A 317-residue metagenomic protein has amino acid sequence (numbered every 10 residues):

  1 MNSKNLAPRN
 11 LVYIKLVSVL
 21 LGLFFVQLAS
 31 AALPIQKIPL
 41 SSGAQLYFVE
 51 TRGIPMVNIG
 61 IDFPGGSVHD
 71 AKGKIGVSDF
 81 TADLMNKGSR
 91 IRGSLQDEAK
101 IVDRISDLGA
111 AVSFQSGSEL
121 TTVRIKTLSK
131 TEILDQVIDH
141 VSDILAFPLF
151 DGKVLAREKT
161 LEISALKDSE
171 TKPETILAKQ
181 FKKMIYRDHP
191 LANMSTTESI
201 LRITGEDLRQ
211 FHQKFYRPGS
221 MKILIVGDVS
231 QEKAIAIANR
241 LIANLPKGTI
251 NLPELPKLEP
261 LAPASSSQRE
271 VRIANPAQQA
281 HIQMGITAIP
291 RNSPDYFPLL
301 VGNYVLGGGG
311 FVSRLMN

Functional and structural regions predicted by a protein language model:
M1-Y13: N-terminal secretory signal peptides that target proteins for export/translocation
K15-Q27: Bacterial N-terminal signal peptides
A29-A31: Boundary at the C-terminal end of the N-terminal hydrophobic targeting segment
L33-I35, G60-I125, T171, P190-M194 (+1 more regions): M16/MPP (pitrilysin/insulinase) zinc-metallopeptidase core fold and M16-derived inactive scaffolds
G43, I61, S78-T81, I105 (+9 more regions): Buried hydrophobic packing residues in well-ordered domains
K100-F211, P260: Acidic/histidine-enriched segments that form metal/cofactor-coordinating and catalytic pocket/exosite environments
E174, K179, H189, G205-L241: Non-catalytic, conformational "gating/processing" segments within enzyme and secreted inhibitor domains
A192, K222-P290, V312: An aromatic/glycine/proline-enriched structural segment found at the starts of mature extracellular/organellar domains
